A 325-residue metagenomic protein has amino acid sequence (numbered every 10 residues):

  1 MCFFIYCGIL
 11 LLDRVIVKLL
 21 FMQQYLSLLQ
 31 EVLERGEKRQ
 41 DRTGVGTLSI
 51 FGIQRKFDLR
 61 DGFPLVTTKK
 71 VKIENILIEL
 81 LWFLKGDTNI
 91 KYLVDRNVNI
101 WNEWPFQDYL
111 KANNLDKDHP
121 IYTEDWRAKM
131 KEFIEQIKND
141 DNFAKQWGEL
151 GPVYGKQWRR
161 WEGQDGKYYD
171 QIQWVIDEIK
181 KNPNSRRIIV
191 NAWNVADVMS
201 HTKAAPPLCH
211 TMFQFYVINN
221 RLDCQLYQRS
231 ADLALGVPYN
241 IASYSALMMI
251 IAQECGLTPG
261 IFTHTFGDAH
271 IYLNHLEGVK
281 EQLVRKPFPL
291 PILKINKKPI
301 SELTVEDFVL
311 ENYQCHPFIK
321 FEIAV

Functional and structural regions predicted by a protein language model:
D13-V17: Acidic, Ala/Val/Gly-enriched low-complexity intrinsically disordered segments
L20-V325: Terminal, non-catalytic protein-protein interaction segments that mediate quaternary/complex assembly
